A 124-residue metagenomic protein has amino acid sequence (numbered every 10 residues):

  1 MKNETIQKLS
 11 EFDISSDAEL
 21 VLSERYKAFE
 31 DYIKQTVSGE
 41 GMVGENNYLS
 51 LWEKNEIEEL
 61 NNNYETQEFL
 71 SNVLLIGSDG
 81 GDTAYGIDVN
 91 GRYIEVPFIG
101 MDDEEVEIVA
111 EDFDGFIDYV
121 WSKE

Functional and structural regions predicted by a protein language model:
M1-Y85, E124: A surface-exposed partner-binding patch
D88-G91: Short acidic-glycine loop/turn motifs at beta-strand connectors
P97, D102-E124: Compact, glycine/acidic-enriched structural inserts
